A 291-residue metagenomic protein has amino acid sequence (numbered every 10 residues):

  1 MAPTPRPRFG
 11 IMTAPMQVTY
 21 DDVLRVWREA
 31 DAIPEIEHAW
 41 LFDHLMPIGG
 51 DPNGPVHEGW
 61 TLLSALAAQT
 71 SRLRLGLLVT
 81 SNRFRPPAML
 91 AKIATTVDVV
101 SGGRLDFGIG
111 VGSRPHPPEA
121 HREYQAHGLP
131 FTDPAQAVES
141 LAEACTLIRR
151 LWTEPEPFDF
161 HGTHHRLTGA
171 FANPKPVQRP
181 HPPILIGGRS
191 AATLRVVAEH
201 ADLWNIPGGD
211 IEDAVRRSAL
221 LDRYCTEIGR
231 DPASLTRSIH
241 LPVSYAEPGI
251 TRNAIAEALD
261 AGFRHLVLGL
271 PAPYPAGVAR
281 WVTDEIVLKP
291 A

Functional and structural regions predicted by a protein language model:
M1-Q69, P182, P248, G269 (+2 more regions): N-terminal beta1-alpha1-beta2 module of alpha/beta enzyme domains
R6-D21, N82-D159, P273: Flexible, glycine-rich active-site loops centered on histidine and acidic residues that chelate a metal or position
P7-T13, E37-L41, R74-L77, L105-I109 (+4 more regions): Hydrophobic faces of well-ordered beta-strands that scaffold small-molecule active sites in alpha/beta enzyme cores
G10-D21, L78-A88, F131, Q178-R189 (+1 more regions): Active-site mouth loops of central-metabolism enzymes
T19-A32, M89-I93, I186-E199, A246-L259 (+2 more regions): Short, acidic/polar
E35, Q69-R72, S101, H181 (+2 more regions): Glycine-enriched alpha-helix->loop->beta-strand junction motifs that scaffold or abut catalytic
D43, L66, V97, F107 (+7 more regions): Conserved, mostly hydrophobic/aromatic
D133, C145-R150, D213-L221, Y274-A291: C-terminal helical cap(s) of enzyme catalytic domains, especially alpha/beta-barrels
